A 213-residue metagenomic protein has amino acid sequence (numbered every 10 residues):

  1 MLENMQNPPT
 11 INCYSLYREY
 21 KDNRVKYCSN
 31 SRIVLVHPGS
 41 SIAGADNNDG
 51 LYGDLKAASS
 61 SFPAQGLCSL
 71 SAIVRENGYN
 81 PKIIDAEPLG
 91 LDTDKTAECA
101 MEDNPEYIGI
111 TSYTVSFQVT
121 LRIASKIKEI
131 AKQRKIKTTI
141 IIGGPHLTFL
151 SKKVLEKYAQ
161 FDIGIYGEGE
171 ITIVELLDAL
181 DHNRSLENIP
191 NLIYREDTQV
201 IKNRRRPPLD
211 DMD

Functional and structural regions predicted by a protein language model:
M1-L35, E106: Radical SAM enzyme core and accessory elements
C13-L16, S61-F62, Y166: An N-terminal assembly and electron-transfer interface module characteristic of large anaerobic redox and radical
N30-S59, T139: Short glycine-rich His-centered loop
P38-G39, P63-A64, P105: Proline-rich low-complexity regions
A45-N48, R205-R206, D213: Short aromatic-enriched loop/helix-cap "lid" or pocket-rim segments at secondary-structure transitions that line
G50-V74: Short catalytic helix/loop segments, enriched in acidic residues and glycine and frequently bearing histidine
G66, L70-D211: Glycine-rich beta-alpha loop elements in corrinoid/cobalamin-binding modules across cobalamin-dependent enzymes
